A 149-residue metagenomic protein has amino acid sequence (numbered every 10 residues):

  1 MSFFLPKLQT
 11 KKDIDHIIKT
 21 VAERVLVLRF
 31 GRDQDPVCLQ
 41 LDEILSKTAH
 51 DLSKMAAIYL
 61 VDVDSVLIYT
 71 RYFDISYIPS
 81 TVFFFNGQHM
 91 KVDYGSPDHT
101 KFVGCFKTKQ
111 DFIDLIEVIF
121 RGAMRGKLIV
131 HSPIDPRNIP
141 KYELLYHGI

Functional and structural regions predicted by a protein language model:
M1, V27-R32, L67, S96-G104: Short interface patches used for recognition in eukaryotic signaling and trafficking proteins
M1-F4, L128-I149: Intrinsic disorder/low-complexity signal
L5-T10, L28-D33, L39-D42, S46-I68 (+1 more regions): Thiol-based oxidoreductase modules, predominantly thioredoxin-like and allied folds used for disulfide exchange
P6-V25: A short beta-strand-turn-helix
H16-T20, F30-R32, E43, K47-H50 (+5 more regions): Ordered, helix-dominated protein-protein interaction surfaces in large eukaryotic regulatory proteins
S76-I78, F83-P136: Non-catalytic, surface beta->alpha helical segment in thiol-disulfide oxidoreductase systems
